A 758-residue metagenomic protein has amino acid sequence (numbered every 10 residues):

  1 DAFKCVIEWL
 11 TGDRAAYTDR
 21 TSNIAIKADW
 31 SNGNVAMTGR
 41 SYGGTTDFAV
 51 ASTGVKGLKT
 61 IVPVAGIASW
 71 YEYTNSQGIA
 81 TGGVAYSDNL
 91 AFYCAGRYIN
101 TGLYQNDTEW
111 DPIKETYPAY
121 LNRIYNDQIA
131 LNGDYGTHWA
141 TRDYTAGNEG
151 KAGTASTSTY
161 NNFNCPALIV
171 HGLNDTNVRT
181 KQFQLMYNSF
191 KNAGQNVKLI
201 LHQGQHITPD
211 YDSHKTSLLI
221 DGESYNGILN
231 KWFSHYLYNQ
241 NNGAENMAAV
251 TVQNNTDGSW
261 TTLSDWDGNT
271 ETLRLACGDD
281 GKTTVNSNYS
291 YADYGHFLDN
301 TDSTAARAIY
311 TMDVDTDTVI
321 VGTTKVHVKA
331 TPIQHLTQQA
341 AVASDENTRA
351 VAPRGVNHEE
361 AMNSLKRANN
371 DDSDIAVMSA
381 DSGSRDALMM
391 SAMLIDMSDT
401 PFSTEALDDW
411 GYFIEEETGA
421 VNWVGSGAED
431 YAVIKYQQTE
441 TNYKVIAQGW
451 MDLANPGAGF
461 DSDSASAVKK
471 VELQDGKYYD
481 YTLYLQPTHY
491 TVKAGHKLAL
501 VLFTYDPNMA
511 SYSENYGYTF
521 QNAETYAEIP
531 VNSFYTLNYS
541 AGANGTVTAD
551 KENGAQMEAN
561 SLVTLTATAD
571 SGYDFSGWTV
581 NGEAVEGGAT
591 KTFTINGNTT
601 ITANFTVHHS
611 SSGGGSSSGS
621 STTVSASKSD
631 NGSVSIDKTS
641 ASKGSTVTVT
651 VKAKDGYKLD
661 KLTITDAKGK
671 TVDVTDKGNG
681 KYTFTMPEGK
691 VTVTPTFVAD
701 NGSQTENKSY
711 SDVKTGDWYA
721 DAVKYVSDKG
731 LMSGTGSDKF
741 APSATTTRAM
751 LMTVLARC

Functional and structural regions predicted by a protein language model:
F3-G12, A16-W30, T38-R40, D47-N162 (+1 more regions): Accessory cap/linker subdomain of secreted extracellular hydrolases
I169-H171, D175: Short beta-strand/loop motif that positions the catalytic acidic residue of the alpha/beta-hydrolase fold
T176-Q182: Conserved alpha/beta-hydrolase "acid-adjacent" motif
K191-P209: Catalytic histidine neighborhood in serine/cysteine hydrolases with alpha/beta-hydrolase-type architecture
T284-F534: Intrinsically disordered, low-complexity Ser/Thr/Gly-rich stretches
Y535-Y539, A589-S610, G619-A626, D676-G702 (+1 more regions): Conserved "repeat-terminator" motif of extracellular CCP/Sushi domains
L562-A589, T646-Y682: Surface-exposed interfaces of beta-sheet-rich extracellular modules
W718-K729, G736-C758: Short, solvent-exposed alpha-helical surface patches in non-cytosolic proteins
